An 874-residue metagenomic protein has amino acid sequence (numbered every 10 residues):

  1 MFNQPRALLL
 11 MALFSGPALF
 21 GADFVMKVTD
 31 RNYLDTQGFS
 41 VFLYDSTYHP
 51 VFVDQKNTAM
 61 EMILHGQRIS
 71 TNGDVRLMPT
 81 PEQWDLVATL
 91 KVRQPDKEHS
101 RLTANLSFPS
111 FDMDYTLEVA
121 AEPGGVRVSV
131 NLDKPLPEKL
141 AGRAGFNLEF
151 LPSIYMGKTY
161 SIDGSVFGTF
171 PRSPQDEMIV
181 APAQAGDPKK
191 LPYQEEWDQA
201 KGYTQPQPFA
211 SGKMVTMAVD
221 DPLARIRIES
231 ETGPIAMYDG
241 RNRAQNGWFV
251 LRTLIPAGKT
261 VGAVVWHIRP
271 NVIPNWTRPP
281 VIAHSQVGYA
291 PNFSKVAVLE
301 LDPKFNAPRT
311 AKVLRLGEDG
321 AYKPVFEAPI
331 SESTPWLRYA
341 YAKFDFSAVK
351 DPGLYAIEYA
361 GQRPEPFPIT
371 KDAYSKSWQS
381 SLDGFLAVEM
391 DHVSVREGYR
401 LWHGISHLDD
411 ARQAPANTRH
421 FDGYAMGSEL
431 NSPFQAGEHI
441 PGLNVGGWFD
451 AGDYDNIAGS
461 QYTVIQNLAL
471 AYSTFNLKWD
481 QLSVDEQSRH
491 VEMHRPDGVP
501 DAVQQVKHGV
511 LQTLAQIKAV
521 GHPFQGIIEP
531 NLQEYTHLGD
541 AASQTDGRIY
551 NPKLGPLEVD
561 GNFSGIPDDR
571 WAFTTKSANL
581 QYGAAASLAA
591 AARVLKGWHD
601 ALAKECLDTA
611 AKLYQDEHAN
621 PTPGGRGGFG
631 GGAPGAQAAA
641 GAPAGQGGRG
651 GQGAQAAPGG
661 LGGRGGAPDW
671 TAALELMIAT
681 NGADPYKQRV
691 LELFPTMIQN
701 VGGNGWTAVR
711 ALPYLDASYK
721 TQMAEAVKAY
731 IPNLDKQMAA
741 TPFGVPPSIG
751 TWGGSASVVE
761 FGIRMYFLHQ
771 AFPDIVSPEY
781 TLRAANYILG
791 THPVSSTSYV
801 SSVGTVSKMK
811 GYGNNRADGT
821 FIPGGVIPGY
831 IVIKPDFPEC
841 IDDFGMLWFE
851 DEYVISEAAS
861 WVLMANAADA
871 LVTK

Functional and structural regions predicted by a protein language model:
M1-L9: Bacterial N-terminal signal peptides that target proteins for export
L8-A18: Bacterial N-terminal signal peptides
A22-V75, D176-Q205: Beta-strand-rich N-terminal accessory domains
D74-P135: Extended, loop-rich substrate-binding clefts of extracytoplasmic carbohydrate-active enzymes
R127-S173, G361-A373: Acidic (Asp/Glu-rich), glycine- and aromatic
V130, I255-P270: Short Pro-Gly-centered flexible turn/kink motifs
P192-L223, T232-P234, G240-N242, V287 (+12 more regions): Aromatic (Trp/Tyr) and acidic
R626-R664: Disordered, low-complexity segments in secreted/periplasmic proteins that are enriched in proline
